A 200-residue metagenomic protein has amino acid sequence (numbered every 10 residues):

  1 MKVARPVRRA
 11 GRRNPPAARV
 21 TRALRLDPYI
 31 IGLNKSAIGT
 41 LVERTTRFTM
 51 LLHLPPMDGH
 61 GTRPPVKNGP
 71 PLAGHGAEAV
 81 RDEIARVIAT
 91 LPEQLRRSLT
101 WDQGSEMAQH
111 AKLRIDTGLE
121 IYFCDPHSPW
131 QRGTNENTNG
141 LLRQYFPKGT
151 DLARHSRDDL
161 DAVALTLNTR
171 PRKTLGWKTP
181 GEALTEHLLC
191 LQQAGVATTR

Functional and structural regions predicted by a protein language model:
R22, K148-R200: C-terminal domain-tail junction helix/linker
R22-A37: Mobile-element integrase/transposase regions, centering on the N-terminal DNA-binding/Zn-coordinating module
I31-K35, V42, T46, L51-P92: Active-site beta-loop-alpha junctions of metal-dependent nucleic acid enzymes, especially the RNase H-like/DDE
H75, A79, E83-I84, T90-Q109 (+1 more regions): Acidic/histidine-rich, metal-coordinating catalytic segments
W101-T117, F123-F146, A153-L165: RNase H-like two-metal-ion nuclease catalytic core shared by retroviral integrases and related mobile-element nucleases
